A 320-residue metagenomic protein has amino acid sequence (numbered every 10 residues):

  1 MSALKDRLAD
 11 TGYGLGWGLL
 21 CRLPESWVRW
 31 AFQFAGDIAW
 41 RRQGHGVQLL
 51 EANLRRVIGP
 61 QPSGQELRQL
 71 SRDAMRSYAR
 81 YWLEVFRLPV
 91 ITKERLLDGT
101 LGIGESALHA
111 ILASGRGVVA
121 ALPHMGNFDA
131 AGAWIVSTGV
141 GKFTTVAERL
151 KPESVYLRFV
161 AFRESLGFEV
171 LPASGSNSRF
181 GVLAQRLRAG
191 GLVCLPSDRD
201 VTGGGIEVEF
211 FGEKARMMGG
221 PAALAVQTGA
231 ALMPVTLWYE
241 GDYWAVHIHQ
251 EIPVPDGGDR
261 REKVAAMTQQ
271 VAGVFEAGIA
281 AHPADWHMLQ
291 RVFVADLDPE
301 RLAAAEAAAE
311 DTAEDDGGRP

Functional and structural regions predicted by a protein language model:
M1-L122, Y156, S165-G167, D315-D316: Membrane-anchoring hydrophobic helices of lipid-metabolizing enzymes
S2-L4, L8, A39-R42, P60 (+5 more regions): Non-catalytic C-terminal accessory region of glycerolipid acyltransferases and related lyso-lipid remodeling enzymes
G16, E51, G132, F159 (+3 more regions): Generic structural marker for isolated residues within well-ordered, non-membrane alpha-helices of soluble domains
L20-L23, N127-A133, E153, L183-D198: Short, composition-biased local secondary-structure segments
D98-L101, M125, P152, A173-N177 (+2 more regions): A conditional alpha-helix N-cap/helix-loop micro-motif detector
E105-H109, G132, V136, F159-V160 (+2 more regions): Short amphipathic alpha-helical segments and helix-helix/interface helices
S114-G175, A189, G203-I206, F210: Catalytic core of membrane glycerolipid acyltransferases/transacylases, capturing the structured, soluble-facing
